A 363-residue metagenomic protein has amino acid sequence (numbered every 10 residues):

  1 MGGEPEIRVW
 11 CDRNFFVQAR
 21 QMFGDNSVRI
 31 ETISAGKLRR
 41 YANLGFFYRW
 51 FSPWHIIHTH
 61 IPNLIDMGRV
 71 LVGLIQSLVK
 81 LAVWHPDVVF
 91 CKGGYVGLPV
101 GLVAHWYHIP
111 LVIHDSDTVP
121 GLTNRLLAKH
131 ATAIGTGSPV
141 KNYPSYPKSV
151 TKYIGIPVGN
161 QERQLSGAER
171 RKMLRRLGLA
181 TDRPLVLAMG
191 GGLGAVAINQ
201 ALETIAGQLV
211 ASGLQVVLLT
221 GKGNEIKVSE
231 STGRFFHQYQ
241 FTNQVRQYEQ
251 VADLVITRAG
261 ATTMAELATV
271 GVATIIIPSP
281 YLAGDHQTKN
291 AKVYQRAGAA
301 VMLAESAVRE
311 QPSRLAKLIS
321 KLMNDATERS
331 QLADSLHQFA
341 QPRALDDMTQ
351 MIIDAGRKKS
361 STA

Functional and structural regions predicted by a protein language model:
G2-M67, I154-P157, A304: Conserved nucleotide-sugar phosphate-binding/catalytic loop shared by glycosyltransferases and other
W10-V17, Y41-G45, H55, D66 (+4 more regions): Donor-nucleotide binding loops and adjacent catalytic segments primarily of GT-B fold Leloir glycosyltransferases
M22-S27, I75-F90, V96-V112, R125-A133: Glycosyltransferases and closely related glycan-assembly transferases that use nucleotide-activated donors
D25, H105-R171: Active-site-proximal region of nucleotide-activated glycan assembly enzymes, centered on histidine/acidic-rich loops
D87-V88, Q250-A265, V272-A273, S320: Acidic donor-binding loop of glycosyltransferase active sites
I109-P110, D253-L254, G271-S279, A299: Structural loop-to-beta junction motif characteristic of Rossmann-like glycosyltransferase folds
K321, E328-P342: A short, well-ordered alpha-helix in the C-terminal region of glycosyltransferases
Q341-A363: C-terminal alpha-helical cap of glycosyltransferases
